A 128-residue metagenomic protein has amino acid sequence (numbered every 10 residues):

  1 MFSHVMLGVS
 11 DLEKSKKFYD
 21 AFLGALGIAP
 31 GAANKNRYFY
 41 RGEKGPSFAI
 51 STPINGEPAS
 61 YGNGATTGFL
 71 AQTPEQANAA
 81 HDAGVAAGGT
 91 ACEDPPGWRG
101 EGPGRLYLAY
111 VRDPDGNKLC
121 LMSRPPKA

Functional and structural regions predicted by a protein language model:
M1-K16, T67, P125-A128: N-terminal beta-strand motif that seeds the catalytic metal site of vicinal oxygen chelate
L7-F48: Core segments of cupin and vicinal oxygen chelate
D11-K14, F69-P114: Vicinal oxygen chelate
R37, W98-R99, P125: Conserved beta-strand edge residues that scaffold enzyme active sites
F39-K44, V111-P114, R124: Active-site beta-strand termini and strand-to-loop segments that position acidic
R41-A79, V85: Long, continuous compositionally biased terminal/linker segments
P53, R124-P125: A conserved beta-strand-loop-helix scaffold within acyl/acetyltransferase catalytic domains
K118-L121: Short glycine-/small-residue motifs
